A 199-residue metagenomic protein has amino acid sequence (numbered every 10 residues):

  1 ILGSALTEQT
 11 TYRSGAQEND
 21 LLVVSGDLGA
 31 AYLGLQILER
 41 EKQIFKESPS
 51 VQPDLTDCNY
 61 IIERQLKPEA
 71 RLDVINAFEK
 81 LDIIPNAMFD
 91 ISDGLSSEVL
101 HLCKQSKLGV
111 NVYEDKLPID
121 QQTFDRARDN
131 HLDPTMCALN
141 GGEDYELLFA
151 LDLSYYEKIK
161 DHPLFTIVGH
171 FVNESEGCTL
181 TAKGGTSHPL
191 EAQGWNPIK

Functional and structural regions predicted by a protein language model:
I1-E41, H170: Glycine-rich anion-binding loops of enzyme active sites
L2-A5, K80, I84-K199: Glycine-/charge-enriched secondary-structure boundary and capping motifs
T7-S14, F45-P49, G109-N111, K158: Phosphate-handling active-site elements
S14, S25-D27, E63-K67, M88-I91 (+2 more regions): Glycine- and other small-residue-rich loops at beta-strand/loop junctions that grip anionic moieties
Q17, V23, A30, E69-D73 (+4 more regions): Conserved active-site and cofactor/substrate-binding residues in soluble primary-metabolism enzymes
G34-L55: Short, compositionally biased
S50-D54, C58, I62, L117-Q121 (+1 more regions): Short, conserved aromatic-histidine micro-motifs
Q52-H101: Polyanion-binding loop/helix "lid" in catalytic or ligand-binding cores
